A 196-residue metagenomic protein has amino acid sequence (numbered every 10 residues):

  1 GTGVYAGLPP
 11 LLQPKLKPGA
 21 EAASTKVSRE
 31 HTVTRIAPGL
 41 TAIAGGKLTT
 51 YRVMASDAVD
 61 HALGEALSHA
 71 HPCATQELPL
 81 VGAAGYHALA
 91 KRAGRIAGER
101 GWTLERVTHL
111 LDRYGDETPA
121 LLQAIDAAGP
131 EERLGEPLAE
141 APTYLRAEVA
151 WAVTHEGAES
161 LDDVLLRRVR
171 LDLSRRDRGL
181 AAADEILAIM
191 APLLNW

Functional and structural regions predicted by a protein language model:
G1-W196: C-terminal accessory subdomains/tails of enzymes that are appended
